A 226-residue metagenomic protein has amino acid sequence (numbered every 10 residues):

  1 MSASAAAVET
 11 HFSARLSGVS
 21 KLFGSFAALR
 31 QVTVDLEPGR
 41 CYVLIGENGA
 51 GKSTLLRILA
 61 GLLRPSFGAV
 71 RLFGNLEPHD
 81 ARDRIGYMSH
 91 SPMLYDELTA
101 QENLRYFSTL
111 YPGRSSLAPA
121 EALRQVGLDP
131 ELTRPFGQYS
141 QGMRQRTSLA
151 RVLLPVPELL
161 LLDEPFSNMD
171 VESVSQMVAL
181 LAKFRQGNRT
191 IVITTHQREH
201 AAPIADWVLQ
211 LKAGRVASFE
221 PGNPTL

Functional and structural regions predicted by a protein language model:
I45-E47: The feature captures the beta-strand-to-loop junction immediately N-terminal to the Walker
A60: Helix-to-loop junction immediately C-terminal to a conserved catalytic motif
G68-A81: Conserved ABC transporter NBD signature motif
R105, S116-E131: Conserved ABC ATPase "signature" region
L160-E164: Catalytic Walker B motif of ABC-type/P-loop ATPase nucleotide-binding domains
